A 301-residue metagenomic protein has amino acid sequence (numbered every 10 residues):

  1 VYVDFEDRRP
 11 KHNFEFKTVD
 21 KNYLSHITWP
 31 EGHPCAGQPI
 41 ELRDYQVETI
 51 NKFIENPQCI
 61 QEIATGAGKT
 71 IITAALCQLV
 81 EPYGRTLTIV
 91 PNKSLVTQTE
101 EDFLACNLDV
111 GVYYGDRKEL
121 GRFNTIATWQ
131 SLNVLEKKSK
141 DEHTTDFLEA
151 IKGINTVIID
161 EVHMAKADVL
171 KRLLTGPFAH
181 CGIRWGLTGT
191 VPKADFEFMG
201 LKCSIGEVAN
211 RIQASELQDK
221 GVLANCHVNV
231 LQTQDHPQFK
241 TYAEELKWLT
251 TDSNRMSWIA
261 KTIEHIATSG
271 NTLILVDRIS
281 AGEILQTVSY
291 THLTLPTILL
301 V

Functional and structural regions predicted by a protein language model:
N22-I60: Conserved pre-motif I regulatory segment
N56-L76: Walker A/P-loop
Y83-F103: Conserved Walker A/P-loop ATP-binding site and its immediately adjacent core in helicase/helicase-like ATPase domains
N107-K138: Inter-Walker segment of RecA-like/P-loop motor cores
M164-N225: Post-DEXD/H (motif II) to motif III coupling segment of the RecA-like Helicase ATP-binding lobe
T241-T272: Conserved interdomain hinge at the start of the Helicase C-terminal
I279-Y290: Conserved helicase motor "Helicase C" RecA-like lobe of SF1/SF2 P-loop NTPases
T291-T297: Conserved small/polar residues in nucleotide/adenosyl-binding loops
